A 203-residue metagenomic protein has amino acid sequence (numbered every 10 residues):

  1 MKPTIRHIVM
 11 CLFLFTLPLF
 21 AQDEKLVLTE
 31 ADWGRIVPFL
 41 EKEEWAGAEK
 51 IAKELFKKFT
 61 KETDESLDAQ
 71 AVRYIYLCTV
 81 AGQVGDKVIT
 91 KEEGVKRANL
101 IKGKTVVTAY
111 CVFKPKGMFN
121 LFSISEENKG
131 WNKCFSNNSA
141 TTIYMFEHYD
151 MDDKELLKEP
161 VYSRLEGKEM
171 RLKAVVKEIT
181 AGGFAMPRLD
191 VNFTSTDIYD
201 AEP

Functional and structural regions predicted by a protein language model:
M1-V9: Bacterial N-terminal signal peptides that target proteins for export
L12-A21: Hydrophobic h-region of N-terminal signal peptides that target proteins for export in Gram-negative bacteria
D23-P203: OB-fold and OB-like single-stranded nucleic-acid-recognition modules and their adjacent interaction interfaces
